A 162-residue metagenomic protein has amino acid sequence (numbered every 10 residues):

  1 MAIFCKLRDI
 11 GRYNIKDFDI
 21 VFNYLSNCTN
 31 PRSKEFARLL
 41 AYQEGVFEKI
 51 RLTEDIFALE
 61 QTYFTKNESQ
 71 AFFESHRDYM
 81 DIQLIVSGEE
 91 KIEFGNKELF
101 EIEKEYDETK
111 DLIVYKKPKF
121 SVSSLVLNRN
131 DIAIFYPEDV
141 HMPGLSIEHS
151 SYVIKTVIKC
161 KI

Functional and structural regions predicted by a protein language model:
M1-L59: A short, N-terminal "cap"/entry segment at the start of jelly-roll beta-barrel domains of the cupin/DSBH fold
V46-N67, D78-V86, E93-F94: A short glycine-rich, His/Asp/Glu-containing loop-to-beta-strand
L52-T53, S69-M80, E98-E103, F120: A short beta-loop-beta micro-motif enriched in histidine and acidic residues
R77-K91, N96-E98, E105-K116, K159-C160: Short, conserved beta-strand element in jelly-roll/cupin
I82, I132-I134, S150-I162: A short hydrophobic beta-strand segment most commonly corresponding to one strand of the jelly-roll/cupin
K91-I92, F100-K104, V122-V126, D131: Conserved, well-structured core segments that form or line functional sites
V126-G144: Conserved metal-binding segment of the jelly-roll/cupin
L145-H149: Short proline/glycine-enriched turn/loop segments at secondary-structure junctions
